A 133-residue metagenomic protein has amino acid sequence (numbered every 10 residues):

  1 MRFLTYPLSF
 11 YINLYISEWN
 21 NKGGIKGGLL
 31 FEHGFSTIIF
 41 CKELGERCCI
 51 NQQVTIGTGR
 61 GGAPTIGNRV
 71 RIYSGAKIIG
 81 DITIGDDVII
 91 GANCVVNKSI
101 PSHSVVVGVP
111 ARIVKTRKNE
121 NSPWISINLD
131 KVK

Functional and structural regions predicted by a protein language model:
M1-Y15, N119-K133: Terminal amphipathic alpha-helical/low-complexity segments used for targeting or macromolecular assembly
I12-V107, A111-V114: Structural signal for interior beta-strand "rungs" in well-ordered beta-sheet cores of soluble enzyme domains
